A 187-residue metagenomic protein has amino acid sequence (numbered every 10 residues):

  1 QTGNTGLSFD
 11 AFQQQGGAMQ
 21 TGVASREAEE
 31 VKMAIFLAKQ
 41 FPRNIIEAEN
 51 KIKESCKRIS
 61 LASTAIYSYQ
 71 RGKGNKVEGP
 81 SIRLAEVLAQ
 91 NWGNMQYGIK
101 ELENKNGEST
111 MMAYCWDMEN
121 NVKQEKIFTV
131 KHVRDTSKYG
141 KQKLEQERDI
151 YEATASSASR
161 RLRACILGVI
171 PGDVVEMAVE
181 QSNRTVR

Functional and structural regions predicted by a protein language model:
Q1-R187: Polyanion-binding surfaces on beta-sheet-dominated domains and ring/shell assemblies
